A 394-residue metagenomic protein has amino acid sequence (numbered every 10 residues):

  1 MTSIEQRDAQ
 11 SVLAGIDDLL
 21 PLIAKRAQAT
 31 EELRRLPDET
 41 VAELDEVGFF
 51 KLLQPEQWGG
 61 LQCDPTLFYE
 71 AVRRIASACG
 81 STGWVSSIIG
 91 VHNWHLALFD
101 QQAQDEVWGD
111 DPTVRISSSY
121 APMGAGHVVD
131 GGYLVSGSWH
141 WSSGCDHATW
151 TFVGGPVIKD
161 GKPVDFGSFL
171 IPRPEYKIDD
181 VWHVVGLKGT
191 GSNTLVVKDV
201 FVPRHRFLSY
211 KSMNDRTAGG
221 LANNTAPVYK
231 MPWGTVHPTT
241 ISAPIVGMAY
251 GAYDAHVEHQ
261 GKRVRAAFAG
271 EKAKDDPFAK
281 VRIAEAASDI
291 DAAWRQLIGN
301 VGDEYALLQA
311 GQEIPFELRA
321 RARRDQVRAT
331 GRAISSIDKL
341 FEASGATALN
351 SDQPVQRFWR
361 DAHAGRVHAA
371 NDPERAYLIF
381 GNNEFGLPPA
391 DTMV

Functional and structural regions predicted by a protein language model:
M1-D18, A390-V394: Basic/polar N-terminal segments that are highly enriched at the extreme N-terminus, encompassing both cleavable
A24, Q28-E31, D291-R328, D338-L349: C-terminal helix-coil-helix/basic helical segment that borders enzyme active sites and/or dimer interfaces and provides
L36-E46, F50-A148, K162-V164: Glycine-rich flavin
A71, V135-G137, V197, A249 (+2 more regions): Buried hydrophobic positions in well-ordered alpha/beta secondary-structure cores of metabolic enzymes
S138-Y176, D180-V181: DPxDG-like acidic metal-binding loop motif
S192-I290: Glycine-rich beta->alpha junctions and the first turn(s) of the following alpha-helix
G247, A284, S288-D291, R323 (+3 more regions): Generic structural signal for well-ordered, non-transmembrane alpha-helical segments in soluble/cytosolic regions
S344-V394: Glycine-rich phosphate/cofactor-binding loops in nucleotide/flavin-utilizing enzymes
